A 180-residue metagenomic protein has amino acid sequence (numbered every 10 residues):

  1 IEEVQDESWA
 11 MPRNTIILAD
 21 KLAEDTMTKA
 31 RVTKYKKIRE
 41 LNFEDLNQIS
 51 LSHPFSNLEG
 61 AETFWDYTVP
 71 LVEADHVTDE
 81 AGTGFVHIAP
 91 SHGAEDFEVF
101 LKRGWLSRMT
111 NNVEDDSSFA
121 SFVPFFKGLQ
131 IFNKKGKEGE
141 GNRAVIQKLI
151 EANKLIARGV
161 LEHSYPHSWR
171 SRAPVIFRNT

Functional and structural regions predicted by a protein language model:
I1-R13, K21, D45-S50, A61 (+1 more regions): Residue patterns forming the tRNA-binding/recognition surfaces of aminoacyl-tRNA synthetases and related DALR
I16: Conserved C-terminal helical docking segment of ANL/AMP-forming enzymes that engages the acyl-acceptor during
K34-Q48: Amphipathic alpha-helical blocks
E40, V69-V77: Glycine-/acidic-rich phosphate or pyrophosphate-binding loops and their flanking alpha/beta elements
H53-N57: A glycine- and charged-residue-rich anion-binding loop/surface
G60-V72: Active-site-adjacent "gating/activation" loops or surface patches in catalytic cores
